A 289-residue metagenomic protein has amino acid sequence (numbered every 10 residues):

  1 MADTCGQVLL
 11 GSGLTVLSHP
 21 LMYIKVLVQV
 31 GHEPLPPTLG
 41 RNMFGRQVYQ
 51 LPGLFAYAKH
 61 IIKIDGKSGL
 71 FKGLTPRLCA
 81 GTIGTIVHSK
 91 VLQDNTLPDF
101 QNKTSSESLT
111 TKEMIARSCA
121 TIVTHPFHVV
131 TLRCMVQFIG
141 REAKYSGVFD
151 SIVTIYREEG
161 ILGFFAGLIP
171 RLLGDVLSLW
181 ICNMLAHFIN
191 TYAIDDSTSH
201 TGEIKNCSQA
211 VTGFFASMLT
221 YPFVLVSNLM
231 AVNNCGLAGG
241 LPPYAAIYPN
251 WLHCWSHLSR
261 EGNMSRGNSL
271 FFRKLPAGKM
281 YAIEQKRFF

Functional and structural regions predicted by a protein language model:
M1-K67, K72-L74, A80: N-terminal signal-anchor/initial transmembrane insertion module of eukaryotic multi-pass membrane proteins
M1-L9, K25, H32-L39, M43-F44 (+3 more regions): Flexible extramembrane linkers and terminal tails adjacent to transmembrane helices in organellar membrane proteins
P52, A56, S68, S146 (+2 more regions): Alpha-helical membrane and juxtamembrane elements of multi-pass inner-membrane transport and channel proteins
L70, E158-I169: Interfacial aromatic "cap" segments that immediately flank transmembrane helices in multipass membrane proteins
G73-L74, M114, L168: Residue-level recognition of transmembrane alpha-helices in multi-pass small-molecule transporters/permeases
L74-T82, I86, R171-L172, V176: Selective transmembrane-helix segments that form parts of the transport pathway or gating/packing helices in multipass
